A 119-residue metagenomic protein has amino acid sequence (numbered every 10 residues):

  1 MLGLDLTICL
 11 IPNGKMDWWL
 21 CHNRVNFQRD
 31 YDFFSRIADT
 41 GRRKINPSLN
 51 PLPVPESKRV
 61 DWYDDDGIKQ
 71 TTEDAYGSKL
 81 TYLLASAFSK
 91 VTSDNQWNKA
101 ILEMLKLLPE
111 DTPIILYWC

Functional and structural regions predicted by a protein language model:
M1-E110, C119: Acidic (Asp/Glu-rich) sequence patches and key acidic residues that form negatively charged surfaces used
I114-L116: Short, low-complexity polar/charged micro-motifs in intrinsically disordered terminal tails
